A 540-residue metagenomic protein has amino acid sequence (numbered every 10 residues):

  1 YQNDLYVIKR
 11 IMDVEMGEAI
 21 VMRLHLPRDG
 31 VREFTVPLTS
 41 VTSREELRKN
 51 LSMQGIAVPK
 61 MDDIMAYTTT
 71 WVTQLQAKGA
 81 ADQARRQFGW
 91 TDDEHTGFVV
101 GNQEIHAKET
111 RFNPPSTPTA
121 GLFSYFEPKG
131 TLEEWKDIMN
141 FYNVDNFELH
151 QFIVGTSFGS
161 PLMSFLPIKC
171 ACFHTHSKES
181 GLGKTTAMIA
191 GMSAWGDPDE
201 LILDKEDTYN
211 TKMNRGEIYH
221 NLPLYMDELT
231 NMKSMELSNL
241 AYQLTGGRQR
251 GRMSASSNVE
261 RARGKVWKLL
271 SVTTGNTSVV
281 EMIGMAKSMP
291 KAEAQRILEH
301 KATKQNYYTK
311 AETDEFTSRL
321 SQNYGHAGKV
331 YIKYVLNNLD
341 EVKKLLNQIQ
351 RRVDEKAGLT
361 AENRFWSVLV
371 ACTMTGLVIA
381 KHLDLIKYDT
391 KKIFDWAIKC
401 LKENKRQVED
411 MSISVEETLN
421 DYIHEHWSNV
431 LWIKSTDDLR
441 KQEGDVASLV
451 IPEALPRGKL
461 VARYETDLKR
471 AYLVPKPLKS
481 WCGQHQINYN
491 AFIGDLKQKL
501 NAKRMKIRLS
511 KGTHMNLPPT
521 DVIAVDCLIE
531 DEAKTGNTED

Functional and structural regions predicted by a protein language model:
Y1-L5, R10-E18, P27-R32, T39-E109 (+7 more regions): Extended alpha-helical interface modules used as scaffolds for assembling large macromolecular complexes
L38-T39, S164-C170, L385-I386: Surface-exposed helix-capping loop/turn segments at secondary-structure junctions
E109-P198, L478: P-loop NTPase catalytic core of nucleic-acid-dependent motor ATPases
N143-Q151, H176-S180, T211-R215, T230 (+2 more regions): Alpha-helix N-cap/helix-initiation motif
C172, D199-E200, S271, I297-E299: Conserved beta-strand scaffold positions in the cores of enzyme catalytic domains, especially in NTP/NDP-utilizing
A187-L237: AAA+/P-loop NTPase substrate/partner-engagement loops
